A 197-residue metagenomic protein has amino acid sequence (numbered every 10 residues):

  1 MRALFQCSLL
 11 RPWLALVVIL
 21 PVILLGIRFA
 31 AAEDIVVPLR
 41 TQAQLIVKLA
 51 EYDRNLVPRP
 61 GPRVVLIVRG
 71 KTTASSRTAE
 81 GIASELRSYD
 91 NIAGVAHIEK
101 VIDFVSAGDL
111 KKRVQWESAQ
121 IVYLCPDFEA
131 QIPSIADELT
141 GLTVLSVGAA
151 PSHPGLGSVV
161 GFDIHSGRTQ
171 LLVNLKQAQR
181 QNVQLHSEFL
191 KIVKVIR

Functional and structural regions predicted by a protein language model:
R2-C7, R11-L16, L25-R197: Short hydrophobic alpha-helices and adjacent helix-cap/hinge residues
